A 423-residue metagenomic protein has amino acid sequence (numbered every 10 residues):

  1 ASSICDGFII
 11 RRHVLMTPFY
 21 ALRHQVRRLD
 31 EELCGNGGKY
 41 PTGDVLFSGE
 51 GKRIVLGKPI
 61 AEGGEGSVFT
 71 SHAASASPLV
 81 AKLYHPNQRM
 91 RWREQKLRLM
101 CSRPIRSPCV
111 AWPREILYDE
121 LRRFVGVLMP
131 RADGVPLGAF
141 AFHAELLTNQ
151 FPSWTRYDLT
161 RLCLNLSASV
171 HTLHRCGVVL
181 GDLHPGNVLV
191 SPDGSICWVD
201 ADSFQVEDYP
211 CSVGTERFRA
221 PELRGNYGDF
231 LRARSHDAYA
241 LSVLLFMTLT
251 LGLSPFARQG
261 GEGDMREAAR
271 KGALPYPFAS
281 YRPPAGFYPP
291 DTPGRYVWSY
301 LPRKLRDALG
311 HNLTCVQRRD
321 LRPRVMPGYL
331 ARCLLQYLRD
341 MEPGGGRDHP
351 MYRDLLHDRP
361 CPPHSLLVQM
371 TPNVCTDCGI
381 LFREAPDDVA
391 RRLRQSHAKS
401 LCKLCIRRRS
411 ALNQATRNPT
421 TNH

Functional and structural regions predicted by a protein language model:
E32-A74: ATP-binding glycine-rich phosphate-binding loop
G57, G64-S107, A111, L147-P152: ATP-binding glycine-rich loop module of kinase domains
A111-D158: Conserved structural core of kinase catalytic domains
V170, H174-S191: Catalytic-loop of the protein kinase fold
L189-F218: Activation segment/activation loop of eukaryotic-type protein kinase catalytic domains
T248-S299: Conserved C-lobe activation region of Hanks-type protein kinase-like domains
E342-V374: Regulatory extensions appended to serine/threonine kinase catalytic cores
P386-S400: Short linker/helix segments within small regulatory modules
